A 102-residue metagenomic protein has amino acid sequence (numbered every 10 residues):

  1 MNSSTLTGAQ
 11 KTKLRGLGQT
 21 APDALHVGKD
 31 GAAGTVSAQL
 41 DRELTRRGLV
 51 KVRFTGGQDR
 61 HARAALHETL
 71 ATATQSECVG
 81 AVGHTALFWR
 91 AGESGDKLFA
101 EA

Functional and structural regions predicted by a protein language model:
M1-A102: Positively charged, polar, low-complexity stretches
